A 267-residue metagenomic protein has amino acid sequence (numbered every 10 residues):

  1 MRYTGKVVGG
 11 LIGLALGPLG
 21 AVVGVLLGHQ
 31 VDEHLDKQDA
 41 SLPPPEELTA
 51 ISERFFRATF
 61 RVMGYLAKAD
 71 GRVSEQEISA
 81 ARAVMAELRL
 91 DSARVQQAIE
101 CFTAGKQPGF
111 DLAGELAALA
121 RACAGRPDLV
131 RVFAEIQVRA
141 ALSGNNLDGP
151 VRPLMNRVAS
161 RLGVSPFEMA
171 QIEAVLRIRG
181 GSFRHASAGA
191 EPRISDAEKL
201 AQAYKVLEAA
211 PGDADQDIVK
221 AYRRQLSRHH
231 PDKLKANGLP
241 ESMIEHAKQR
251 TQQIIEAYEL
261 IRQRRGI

Functional and structural regions predicted by a protein language model:
M1-Y65, E75-H229, K233-I267: Small-residue-enriched hydrophobic alpha-helices in membranes
